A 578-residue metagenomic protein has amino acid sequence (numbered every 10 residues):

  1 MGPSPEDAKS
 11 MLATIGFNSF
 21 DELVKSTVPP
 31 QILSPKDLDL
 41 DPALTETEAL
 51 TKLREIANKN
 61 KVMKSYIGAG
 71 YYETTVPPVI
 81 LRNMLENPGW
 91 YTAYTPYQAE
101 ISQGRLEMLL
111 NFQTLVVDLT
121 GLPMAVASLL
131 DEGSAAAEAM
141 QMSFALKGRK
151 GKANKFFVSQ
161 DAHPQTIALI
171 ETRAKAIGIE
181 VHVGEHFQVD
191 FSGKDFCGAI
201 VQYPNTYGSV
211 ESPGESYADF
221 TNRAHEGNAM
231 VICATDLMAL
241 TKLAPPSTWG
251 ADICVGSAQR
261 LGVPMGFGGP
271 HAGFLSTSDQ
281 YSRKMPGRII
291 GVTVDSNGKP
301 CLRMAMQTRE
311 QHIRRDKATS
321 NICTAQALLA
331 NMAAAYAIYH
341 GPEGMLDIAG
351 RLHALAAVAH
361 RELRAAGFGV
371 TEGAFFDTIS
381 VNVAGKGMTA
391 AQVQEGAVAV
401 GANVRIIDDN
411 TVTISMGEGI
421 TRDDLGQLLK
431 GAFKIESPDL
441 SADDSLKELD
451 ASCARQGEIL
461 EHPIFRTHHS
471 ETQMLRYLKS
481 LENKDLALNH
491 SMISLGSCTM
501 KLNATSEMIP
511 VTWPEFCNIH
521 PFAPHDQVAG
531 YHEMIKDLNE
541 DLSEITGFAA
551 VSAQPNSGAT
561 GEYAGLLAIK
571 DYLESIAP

Functional and structural regions predicted by a protein language model:
P3, V28-N111, V117, I313-R314 (+1 more regions): N-terminal entrance/gating region of PLP-dependent enzymes' catalytic architecture
L23, V116, I170-E171, A199 (+10 more regions): Buried hydrophobic positions in well-ordered alpha/beta secondary-structure cores of metabolic enzymes
L33, N87-A99, V117-L122, K150-A153 (+9 more regions): Gly-rich Lys/Arg/Thr-decorated short loops/hinges at beta-loop-alpha junctions or inter-strand turns that position
Y97-I101, D118-A137, L542-G565: Short loop-beta-helix segment that forms the pyridoxal 5′-phosphate
G104, S134-C301, L363, G367-F368 (+6 more regions): Conserved PLP-enzyme active-site core in the AAT-like
L261-A366, T371-G373: Active-site C-terminal subdomain of aminotransferase-like
V263-S276, Q280-Y281, A325-L329, T413 (+3 more regions): Conserved phosphate/anionic-ligand binding catalytic regions in large, soluble enzymes, centered on
E343-G431, S437-D443, L475, L481-L486 (+1 more regions): Conserved C-terminal alpha-helix-loop-beta "cap" of PLP-dependent enzymes that closes/shapes the active-site mouth
